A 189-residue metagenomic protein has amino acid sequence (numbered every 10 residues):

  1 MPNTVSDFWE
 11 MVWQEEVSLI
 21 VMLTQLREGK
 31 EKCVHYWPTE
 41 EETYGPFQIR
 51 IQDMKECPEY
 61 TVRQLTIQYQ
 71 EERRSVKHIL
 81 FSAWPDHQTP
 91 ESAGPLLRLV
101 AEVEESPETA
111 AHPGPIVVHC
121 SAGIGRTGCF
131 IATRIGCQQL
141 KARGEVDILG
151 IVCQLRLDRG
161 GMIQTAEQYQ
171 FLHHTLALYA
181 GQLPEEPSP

Functional and structural regions predicted by a protein language model:
M1-P189: Cys-based phosphatases of the PTP/DUSP/CDC25 superfamily and their flanking regulatory architecture
